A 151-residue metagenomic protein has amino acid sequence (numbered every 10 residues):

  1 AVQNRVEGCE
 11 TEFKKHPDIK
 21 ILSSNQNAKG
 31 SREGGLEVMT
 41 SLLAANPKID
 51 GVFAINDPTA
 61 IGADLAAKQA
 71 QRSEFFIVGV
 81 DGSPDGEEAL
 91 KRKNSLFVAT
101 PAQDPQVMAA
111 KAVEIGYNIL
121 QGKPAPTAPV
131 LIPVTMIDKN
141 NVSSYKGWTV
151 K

Functional and structural regions predicted by a protein language model:
A1-K151: A residue-level marker of the well-folded mature domains of exported/periplasmic proteins
